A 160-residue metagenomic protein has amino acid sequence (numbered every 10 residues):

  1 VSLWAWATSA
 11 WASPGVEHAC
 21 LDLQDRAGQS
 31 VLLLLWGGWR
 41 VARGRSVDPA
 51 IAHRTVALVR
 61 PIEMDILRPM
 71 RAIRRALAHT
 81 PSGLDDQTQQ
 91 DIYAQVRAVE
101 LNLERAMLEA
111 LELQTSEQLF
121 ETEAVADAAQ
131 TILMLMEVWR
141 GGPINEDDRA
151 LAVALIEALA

Functional and structural regions predicted by a protein language model:
V1-S13, R68-R71, R75, H79 (+1 more regions): An acidic intrinsically disordered interaction segment
L3-Q24, S116: Short amphipathic alpha-helical segments and their helix-coil junctions
W4, S30-L34, H53, M64 (+6 more regions): Non-catalytic, well-ordered alpha-helical scaffold segments
E17-R60: N-terminal interaction modules that seed assembly of large macromolecular complexes
L23, W39, I73-A76, Q114: Short acidic/histidine-centered micro-motifs embedded in hydrophobic/aromatic stretches that mark compact functional
V47-H53, R71-G83: Short acidic alpha-helical/loop segments enriched in Asp/Glu that coordinate divalent cations
R54-P69, L135-G141: Short, mixed-charge aromatic SLiMs
L77-L159: A charged, amphipathic interaction segment
